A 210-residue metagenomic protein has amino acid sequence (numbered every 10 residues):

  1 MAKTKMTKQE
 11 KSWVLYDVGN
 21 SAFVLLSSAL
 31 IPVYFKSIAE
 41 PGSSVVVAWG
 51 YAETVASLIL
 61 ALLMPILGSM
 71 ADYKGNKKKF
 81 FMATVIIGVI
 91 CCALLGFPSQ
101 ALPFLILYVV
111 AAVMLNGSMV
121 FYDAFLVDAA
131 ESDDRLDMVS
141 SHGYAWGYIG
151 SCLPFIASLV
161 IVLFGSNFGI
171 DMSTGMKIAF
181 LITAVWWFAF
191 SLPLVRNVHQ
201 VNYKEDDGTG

Functional and structural regions predicted by a protein language model:
M1-S12, A93-S99, P103-L105, G117-G210: Intracellular loop-helix junctions on the cytosolic face of multi-pass helical membrane proteins
A2-S57, A101: Helix-loop boundary and gating motifs at the non-cytosolic
Y16, F81-C91, L107, M114 (+2 more regions): Residue-level signature of the transmembrane alpha-helical cores of Major Facilitator Superfamily-type secondary
V18, Y51-L58, I86, S141-I149: Transmembrane alpha-helical cores of Major Facilitator Superfamily
F23, V85, V110-Y122: Core transmembrane helices of Major Facilitator Superfamily
Y34-A39, Y73-K74, F125-D133: Helix-to-coil boundary motifs at intracellular loop junctions of multi-pass secondary transporters
V46-A71, I90, C152-F155: Central cavity-lining transmembrane alpha-helices of secondary-active solute carriers, predominantly the Major
A61, F81-L102: C-terminal ends and interior cores of transmembrane alpha-helices in multi-pass membrane transporters/permeases
